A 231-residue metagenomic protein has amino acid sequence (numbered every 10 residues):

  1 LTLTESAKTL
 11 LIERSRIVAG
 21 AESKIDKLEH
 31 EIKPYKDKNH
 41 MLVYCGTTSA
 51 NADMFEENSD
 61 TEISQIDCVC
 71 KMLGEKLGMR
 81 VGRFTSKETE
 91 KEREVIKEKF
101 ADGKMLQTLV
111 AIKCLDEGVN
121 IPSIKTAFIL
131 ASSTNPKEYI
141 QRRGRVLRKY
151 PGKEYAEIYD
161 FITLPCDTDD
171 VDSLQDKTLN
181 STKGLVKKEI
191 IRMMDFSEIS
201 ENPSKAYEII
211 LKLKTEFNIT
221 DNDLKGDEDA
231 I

Functional and structural regions predicted by a protein language model:
L1-K76: Interdomain linker/hinge connecting the two RecA-like lobes of the SF2 helicase core
E22-L28, T108, P136-I140, G152-Y155 (+2 more regions): Amphipathic alpha-helical transducer elements in NTP-driven molecular machines
L42, E62-D116: Conserved helicase ATPase core of P-loop NTP-dependent helicases/translocases
T48-A50, T89, L115-D116, S132-N135 (+2 more regions): Conserved nucleotide-binding/hydrolysis micro-motifs of P-loop NTPases
S49-S64, T168-V186: Short, flexible/disordered intra-domain loops and linkers
V110-I112, E117-S133, E138-R142, Y155-F161: A short beta-strand element within the Helicase C-terminal
R145-S181: Conserved segment of the helicase C-terminal RecA-like domain
D170-I231: Long, largely alpha-helical accessory region at the distal end of helicase-like NTP-driven motors
